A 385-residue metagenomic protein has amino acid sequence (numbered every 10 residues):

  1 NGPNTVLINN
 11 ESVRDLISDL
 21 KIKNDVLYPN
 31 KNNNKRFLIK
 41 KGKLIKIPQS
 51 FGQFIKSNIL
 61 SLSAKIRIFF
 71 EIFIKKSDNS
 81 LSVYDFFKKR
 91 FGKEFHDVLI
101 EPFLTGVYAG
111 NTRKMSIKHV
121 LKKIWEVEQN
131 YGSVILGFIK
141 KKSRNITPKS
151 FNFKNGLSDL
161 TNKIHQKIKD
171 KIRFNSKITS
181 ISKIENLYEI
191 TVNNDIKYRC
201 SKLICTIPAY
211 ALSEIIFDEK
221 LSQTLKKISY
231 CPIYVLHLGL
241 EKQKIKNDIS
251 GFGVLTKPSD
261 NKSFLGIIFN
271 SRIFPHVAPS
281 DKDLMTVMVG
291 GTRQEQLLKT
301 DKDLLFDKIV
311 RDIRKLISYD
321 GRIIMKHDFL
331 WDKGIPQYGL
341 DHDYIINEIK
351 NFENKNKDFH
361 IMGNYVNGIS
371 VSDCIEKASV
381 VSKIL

Functional and structural regions predicted by a protein language model:
N1-K75: Dinucleotide-binding Rossmann-like beta1-alpha1 core, especially the glycine-rich loop that anchors the ADP
P3, N24, C200-S201, I323: Local beta-strand N-terminus motif with an aromatic residue
K35, K43, F70-L187: Active-site/ligand-binding neighborhood in enzyme catalytic cores
P48-G52, I249, G266-L385: Conserved flavin/dinucleotide-binding core of flavoenzymes
I168, C200-S201, N356: Short, well-ordered alpha-helix to beta-strand connector turns
I172-F174, C205, I361: A structural signal for the hydrophobic beta-strands that form the central parallel beta-sheet of Rossmann-like
S176-M285, G290-L298, D303, R311 (+2 more regions): Mid-domain catalytic core of redox enzymes that form a hydrophobic substrate pocket/lid adjacent to a catalytic redox
